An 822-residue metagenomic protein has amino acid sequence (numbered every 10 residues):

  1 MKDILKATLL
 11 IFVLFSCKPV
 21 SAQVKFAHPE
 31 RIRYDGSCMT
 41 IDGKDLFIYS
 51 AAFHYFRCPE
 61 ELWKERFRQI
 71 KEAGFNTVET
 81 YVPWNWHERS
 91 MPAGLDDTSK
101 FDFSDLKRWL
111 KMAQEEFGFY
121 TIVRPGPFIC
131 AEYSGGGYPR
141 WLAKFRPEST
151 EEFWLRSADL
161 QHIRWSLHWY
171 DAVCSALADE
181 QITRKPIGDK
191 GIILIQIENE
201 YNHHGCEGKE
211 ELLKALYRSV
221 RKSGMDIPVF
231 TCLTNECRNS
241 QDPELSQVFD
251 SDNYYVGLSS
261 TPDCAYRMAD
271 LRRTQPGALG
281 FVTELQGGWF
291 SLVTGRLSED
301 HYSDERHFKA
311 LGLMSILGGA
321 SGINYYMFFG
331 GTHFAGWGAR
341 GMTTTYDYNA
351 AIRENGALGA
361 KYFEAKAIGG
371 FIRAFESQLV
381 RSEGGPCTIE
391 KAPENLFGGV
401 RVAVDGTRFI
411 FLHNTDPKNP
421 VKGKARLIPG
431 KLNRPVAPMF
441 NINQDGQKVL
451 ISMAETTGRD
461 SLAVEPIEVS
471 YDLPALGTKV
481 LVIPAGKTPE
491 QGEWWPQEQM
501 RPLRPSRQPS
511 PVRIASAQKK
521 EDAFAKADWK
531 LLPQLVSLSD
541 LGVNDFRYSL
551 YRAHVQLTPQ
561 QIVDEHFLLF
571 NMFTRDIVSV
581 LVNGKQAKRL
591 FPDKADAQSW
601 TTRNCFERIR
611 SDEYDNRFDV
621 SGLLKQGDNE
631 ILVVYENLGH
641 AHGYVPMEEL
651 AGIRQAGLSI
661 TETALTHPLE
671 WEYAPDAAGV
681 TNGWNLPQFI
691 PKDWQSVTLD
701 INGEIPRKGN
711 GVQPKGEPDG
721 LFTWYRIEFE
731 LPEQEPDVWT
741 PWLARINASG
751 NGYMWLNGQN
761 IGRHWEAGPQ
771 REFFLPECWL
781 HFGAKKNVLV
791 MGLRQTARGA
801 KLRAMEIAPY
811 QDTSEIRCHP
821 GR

Functional and structural regions predicted by a protein language model:
M1-V24: Bacterial Sec-dependent N-terminal signal peptides
A22-T77: N-terminal carbohydrate-binding accessory modules
P29, V123, P127-W165, D171-G318: Substrate-binding/catalytic cleft of secreted carbohydrate-active enzymes, primarily glycoside hydrolases
D42-L46, Y81, W86-D102, A131-Q161 (+2 more regions): Aromatic- and acidic-residue-enriched carbohydrate-binding clefts of CAZyme catalytic domains
H54-E72, A93-Q114, E211-L212, I562-L568 (+5 more regions): Aromatic- and glycine-enriched glycan-recognition loops and surfaces that form the carbohydrate-binding subsites
W63-S134, Y217-R221: Aromatic-lined substrate-binding rim segments of carbohydrate-active enzymes
H162-Q181, G188-I197, N202-H203, K209-V220 (+9 more regions): Carbohydrate-binding surfaces of carbohydrate-active enzymes
Q561-G584, I631, W694, F729-N757 (+2 more regions): Aromatic-lined ligand-binding clefts that engage carbohydrates, nucleic acids, or primary amines
